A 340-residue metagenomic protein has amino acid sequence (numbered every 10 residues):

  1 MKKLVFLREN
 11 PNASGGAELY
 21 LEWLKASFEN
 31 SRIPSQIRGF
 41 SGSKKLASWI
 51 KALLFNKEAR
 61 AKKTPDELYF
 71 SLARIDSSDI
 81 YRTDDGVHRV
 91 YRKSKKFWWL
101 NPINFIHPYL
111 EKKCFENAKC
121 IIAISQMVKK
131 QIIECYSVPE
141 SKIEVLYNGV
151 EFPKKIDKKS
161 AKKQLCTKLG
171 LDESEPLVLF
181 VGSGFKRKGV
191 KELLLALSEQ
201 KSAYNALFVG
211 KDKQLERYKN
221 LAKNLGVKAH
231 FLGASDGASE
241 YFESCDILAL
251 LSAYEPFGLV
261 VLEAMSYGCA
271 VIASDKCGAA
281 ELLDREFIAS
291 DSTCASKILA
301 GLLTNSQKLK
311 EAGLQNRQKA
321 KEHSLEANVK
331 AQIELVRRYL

Functional and structural regions predicted by a protein language model:
L19-W23, P176-E199, K213-E216: A conserved mid-protein helix/loop that constitutes part of the nucleotide-sugar donor-binding site
G39, V150-E151, V181-K186, N205-Y218: Glycosyltransferase donor-sugar binding loop
P102-I124, C135: Membrane-proximal helix-turn-helix segments that form the acceptor-binding/catalytic region of lipid-linked
M127, G149: Carbohydrate-associated surface elements
I156-L171: A short helix/loop element that forms part of the nucleotide-sugar donor recognition site in Leloir-type
A234, A253: Aromatic "clamp/platform" in nucleotide-sugar-dependent glycosyltransferases that forms part of the donor/acceptor
A270-A273: Short hydrophobic beta-strand element within catalytic cores of glycosyltransferases and related nucleotide-activated
A280-A300: Change "using UDP/GDP/dTDP sugars" to "using nucleotide sugars
